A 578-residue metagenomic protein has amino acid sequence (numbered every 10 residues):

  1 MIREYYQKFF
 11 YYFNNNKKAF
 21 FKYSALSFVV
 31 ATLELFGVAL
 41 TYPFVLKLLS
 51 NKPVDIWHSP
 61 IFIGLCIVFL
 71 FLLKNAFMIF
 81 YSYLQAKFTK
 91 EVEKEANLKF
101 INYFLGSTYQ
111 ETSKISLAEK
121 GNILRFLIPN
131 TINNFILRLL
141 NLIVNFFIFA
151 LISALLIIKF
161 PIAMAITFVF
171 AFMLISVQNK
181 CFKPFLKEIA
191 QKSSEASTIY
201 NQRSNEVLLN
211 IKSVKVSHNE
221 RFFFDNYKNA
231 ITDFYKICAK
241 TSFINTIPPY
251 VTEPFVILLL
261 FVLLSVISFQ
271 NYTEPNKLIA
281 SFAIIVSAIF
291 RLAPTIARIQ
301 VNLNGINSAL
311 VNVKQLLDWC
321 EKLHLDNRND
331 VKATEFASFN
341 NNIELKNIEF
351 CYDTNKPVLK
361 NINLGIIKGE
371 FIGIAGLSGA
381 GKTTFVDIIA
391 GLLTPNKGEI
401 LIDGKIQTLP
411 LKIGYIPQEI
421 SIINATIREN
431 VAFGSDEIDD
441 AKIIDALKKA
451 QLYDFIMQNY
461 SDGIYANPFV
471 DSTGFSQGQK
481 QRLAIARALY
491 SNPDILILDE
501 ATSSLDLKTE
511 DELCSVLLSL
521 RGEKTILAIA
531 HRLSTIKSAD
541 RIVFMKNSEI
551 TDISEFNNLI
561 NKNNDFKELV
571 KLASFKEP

Functional and structural regions predicted by a protein language model:
M1-F36, L49-C66, F80-Q85, T89 (+8 more regions): Membrane-integrated ABC transporters
Y23-A76, I157-A165, V169, P275-I279: Transmembrane helix-loop-helix hairpins at lipid-water interfaces of multipass membrane proteins, especially the type-1
Y23-V29, N141-K192, V262-K277: Transmembrane helices of ABC transporter permease
L105-L151, L209: Juxtamembrane loop-to-helix connectors within ABC transporter transmembrane domains
S113-E119, K192-K240, S308, V313-L316: Loop segments that connect adjacent transmembrane helices in multi-pass transporters
K215, N219, F243-T246, F290-W319: Cytosolic ends of transmembrane helices, especially the final helix of ABC transmembrane type-1 domains
A390: Helix-to-loop junction immediately C-terminal to a conserved catalytic motif
S515, R532, K537-P578: C-terminal portion of ABC ATPase nucleotide-binding domains
